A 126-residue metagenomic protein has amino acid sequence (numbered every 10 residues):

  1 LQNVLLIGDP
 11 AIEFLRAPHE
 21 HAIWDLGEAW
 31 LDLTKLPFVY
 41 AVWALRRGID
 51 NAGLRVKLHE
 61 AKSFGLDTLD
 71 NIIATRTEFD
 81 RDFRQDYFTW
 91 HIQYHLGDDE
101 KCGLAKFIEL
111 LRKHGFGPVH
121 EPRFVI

Functional and structural regions predicted by a protein language model:
L1-T75: Pocket-lining segment of extracytoplasmic ligand-binding domains
I49-H114: Secondary-structure end/capping motifs
R112, F116-I126: Long, low-complexity C-terminal extensions of enzymes
